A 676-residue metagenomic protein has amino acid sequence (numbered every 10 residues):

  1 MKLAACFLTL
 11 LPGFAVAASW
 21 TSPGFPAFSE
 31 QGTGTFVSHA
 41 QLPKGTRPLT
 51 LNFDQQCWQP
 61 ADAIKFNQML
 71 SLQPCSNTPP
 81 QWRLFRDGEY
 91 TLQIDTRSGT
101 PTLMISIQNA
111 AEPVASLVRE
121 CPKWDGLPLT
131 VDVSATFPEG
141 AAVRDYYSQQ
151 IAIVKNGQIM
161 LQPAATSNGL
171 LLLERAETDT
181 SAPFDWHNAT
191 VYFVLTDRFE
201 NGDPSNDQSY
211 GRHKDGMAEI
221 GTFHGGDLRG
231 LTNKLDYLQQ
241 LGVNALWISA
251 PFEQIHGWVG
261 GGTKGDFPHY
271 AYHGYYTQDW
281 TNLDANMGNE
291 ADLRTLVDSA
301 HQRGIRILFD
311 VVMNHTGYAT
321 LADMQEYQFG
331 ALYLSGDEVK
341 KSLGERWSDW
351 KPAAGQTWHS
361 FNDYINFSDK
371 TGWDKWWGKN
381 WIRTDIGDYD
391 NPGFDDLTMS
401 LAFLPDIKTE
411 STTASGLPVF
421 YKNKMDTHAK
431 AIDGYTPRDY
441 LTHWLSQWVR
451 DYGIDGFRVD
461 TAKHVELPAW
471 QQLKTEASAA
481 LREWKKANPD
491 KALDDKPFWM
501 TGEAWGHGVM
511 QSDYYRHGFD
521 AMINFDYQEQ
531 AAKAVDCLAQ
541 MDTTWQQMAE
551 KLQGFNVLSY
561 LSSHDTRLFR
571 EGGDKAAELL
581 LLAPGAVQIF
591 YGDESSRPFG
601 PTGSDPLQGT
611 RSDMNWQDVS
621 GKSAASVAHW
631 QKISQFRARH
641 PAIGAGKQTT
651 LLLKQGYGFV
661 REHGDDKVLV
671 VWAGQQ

Functional and structural regions predicted by a protein language model:
A4-G13: Bacterial N-terminal signal peptides
A18-T46, D54-Q81, A110-C121, A142 (+1 more regions): Aromatic-rich carbohydrate-binding modules that target alpha-glucans
S29-Q31, I151-P163, D203-L228, D574-A577: Short, polar loop/linker segments at the starts of domains and inter-domain junctions
D54-Q59, R198-F199, H640-P641, Q675: Acidic glycine-/aspartate-rich tracts in secreted/extracellular proteins
S116-G169, R175-A176, H315, A331 (+7 more regions): Active-site-proximal helices and loops of the catalytic beta/alpha 8
V143, V194, L238, I248 (+10 more regions): Conserved, mostly hydrophobic/aromatic
P183-A189, F199-Q447, D451-Y452, L473 (+3 more regions): Substrate-binding/active-site clefts of carbohydrate-active enzymes
H187-Y192, Q239-L246, H301-L308, Y452-F457 (+4 more regions): Loop/turn elements at helix/coil->beta-strand transitions in domains of secreted/extracellular proteins
